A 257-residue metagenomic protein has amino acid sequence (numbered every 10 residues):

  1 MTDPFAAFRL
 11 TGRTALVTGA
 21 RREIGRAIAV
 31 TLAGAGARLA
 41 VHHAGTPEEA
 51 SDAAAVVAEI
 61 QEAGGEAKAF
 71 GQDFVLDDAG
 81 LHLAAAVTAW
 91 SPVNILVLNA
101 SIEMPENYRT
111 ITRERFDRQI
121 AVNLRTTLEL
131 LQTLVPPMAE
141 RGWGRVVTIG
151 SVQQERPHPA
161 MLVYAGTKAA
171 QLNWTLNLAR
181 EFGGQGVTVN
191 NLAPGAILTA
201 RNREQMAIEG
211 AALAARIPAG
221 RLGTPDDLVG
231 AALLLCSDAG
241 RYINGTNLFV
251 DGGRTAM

Functional and structural regions predicted by a protein language model:
T14, R21-R22, G45: Conserved glycine-rich cofactor-binding loop
N107-I120, L213: Substrate-binding pocket helix/loop in short-chain dehydrogenase/reductase
I111, P157-A165, N177, Q205: Active-site loop-to-helix junction immediately N-terminal to the catalytic Tyr of the SDR YXXXK motif in Rossmann-fold
L131, T167, T175: Active-site helix of classical SDR
P136, R180-E181, R241: Alpha-helical segment proximal to the catalytic Tyr-Lys
G183, T188, I243-G245: Short, small/polar-rich loop/turn modules that mediate ligand/substrate recognition or access, typified
R221-V250, T255-A256: C-terminal substrate-recognition "lid" of short-chain dehydrogenase/reductases
